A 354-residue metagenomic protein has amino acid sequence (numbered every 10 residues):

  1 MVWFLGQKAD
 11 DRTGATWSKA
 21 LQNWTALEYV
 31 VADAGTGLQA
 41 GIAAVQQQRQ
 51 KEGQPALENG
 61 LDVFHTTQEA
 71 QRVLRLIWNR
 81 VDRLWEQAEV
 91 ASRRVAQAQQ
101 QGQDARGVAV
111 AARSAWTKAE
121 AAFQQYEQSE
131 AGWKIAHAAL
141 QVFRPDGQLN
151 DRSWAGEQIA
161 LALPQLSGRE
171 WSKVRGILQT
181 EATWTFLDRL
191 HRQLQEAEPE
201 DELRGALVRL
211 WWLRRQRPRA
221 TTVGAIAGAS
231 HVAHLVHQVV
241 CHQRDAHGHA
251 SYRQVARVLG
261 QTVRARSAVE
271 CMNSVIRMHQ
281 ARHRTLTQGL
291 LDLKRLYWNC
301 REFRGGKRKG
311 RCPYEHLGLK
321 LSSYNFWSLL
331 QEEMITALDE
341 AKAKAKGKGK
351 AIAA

Functional and structural regions predicted by a protein language model:
M1-R49, V73-F143: RNase H-like nuclease fold core
Y29, E58-L61: Hydrophobic "anchor" residues on beta-strands that sit immediately upstream of conserved functional sites
V30-D33, H65, E270, I276 (+1 more regions): Mobile genetic element proteins and their domesticated derivatives, centered on retroelements and DNA transposons
V45-N59: A short alpha->loop->secondary-structure connector
H65-R75: Short, conserved secondary-structure transition motifs
R83, Q87, V95-A98, G102 (+3 more regions): Catalytic-core elements of nucleic-acid end-processing and repair enzymes
L203-R209, L213, R219, V223-A227 (+5 more regions): C-terminal domain-tail junction helix/linker
Q261-T287, L291: Short amphipathic alpha-helical "interface-anchor" segments enriched in bulky aromatics
